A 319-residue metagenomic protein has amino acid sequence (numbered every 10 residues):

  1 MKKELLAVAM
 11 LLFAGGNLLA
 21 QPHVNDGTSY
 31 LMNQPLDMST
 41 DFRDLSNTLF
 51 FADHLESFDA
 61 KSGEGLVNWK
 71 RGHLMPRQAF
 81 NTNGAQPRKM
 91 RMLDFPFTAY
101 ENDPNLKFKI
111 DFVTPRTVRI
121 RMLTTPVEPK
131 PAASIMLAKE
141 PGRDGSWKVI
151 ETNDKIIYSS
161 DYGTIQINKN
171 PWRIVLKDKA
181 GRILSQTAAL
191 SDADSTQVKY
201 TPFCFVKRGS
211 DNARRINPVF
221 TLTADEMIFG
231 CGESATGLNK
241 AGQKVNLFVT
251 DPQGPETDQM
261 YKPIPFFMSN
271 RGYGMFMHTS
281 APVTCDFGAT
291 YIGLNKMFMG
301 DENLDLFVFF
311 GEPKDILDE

Functional and structural regions predicted by a protein language model:
E4-L5, L19: Residue-level detector of intrinsically disordered/flexible regions characterized by low predicted structural confidence
L5-A14: Sec-dependent N-terminal signal peptides
A14-G15, F205: Generic detector of N-terminal low-structure segments
A20-E319: N-terminal accessory segment at the very beginning of proteins
